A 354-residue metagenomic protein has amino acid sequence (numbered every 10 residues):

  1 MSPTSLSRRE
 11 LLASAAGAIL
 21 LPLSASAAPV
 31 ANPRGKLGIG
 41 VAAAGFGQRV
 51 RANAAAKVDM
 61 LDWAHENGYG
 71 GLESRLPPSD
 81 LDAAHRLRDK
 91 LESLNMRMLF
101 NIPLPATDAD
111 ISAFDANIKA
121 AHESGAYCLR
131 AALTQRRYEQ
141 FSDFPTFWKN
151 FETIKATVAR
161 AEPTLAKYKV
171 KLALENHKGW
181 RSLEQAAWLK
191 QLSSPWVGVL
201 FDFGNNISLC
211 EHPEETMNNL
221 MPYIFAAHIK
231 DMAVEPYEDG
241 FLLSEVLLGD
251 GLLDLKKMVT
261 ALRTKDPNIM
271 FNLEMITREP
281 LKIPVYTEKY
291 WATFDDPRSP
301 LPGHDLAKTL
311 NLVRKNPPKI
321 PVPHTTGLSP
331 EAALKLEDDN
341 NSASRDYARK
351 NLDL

Functional and structural regions predicted by a protein language model:
P3-S5, R9-A16, L20, S26-G38 (+4 more regions): Histidine-acidic metal/acid-base catalytic patches
G17, P22-P29, L94-M98, P105-G198: Active-site acidic/histidine proton-transfer and metal-coordination neighborhood in alpha/beta enzyme cores
A31-R34, L61-E66, L81-L99, D115-A126 (+4 more regions): Acidic (Asp/Glu)-rich catalytic clusters
L37-A43, L72-S74, M98-I102, L129-A131 (+4 more regions): Hydrophobic faces of well-ordered beta-strands that scaffold small-molecule active sites in alpha/beta enzyme cores
Q48-N53, S74-A84, L104-S112, E139 (+4 more regions): Acidic-and-aromatic substrate-binding clefts and catalytic sites of carbohydrate-active enzymes
V50-W63, D110-K119, C210-T216: Short, acidic/polar
V58-P78: Catalytic domains of carbohydrate-active enzymes, especially glycoside hydrolases
M60, N117, N150, I154-A161 (+2 more regions): Alpha-helical packing segments of well-folded alpha/beta enzyme cores
